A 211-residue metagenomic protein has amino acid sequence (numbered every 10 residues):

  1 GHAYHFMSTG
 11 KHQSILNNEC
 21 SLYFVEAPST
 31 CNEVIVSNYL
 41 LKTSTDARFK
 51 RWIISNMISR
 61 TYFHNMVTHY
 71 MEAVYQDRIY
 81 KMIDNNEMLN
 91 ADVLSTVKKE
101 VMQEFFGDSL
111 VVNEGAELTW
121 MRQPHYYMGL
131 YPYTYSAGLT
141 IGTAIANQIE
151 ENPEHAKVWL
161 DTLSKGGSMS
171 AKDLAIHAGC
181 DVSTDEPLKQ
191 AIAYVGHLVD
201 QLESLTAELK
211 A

Functional and structural regions predicted by a protein language model:
G1-Q13: Catalytic Zn2+-binding segment of zinc metalloproteases
Y4-F6, C31-I35, K42, M66-H69 (+2 more regions): C-terminal, non-catalytic "cap/extension" segments appended to globular domains
H12-L22, S55-R60, Y80-M82, R122-Q123: Short beta-alpha connecting loops at secondary-structure transitions that line or flank enzyme active sites
H12-N18, L41-I54, N152-W159: Short, glycine/acidic-rich hinge or "gate" loops at secondary-structure transitions that mediate conformational
E19-F49, I58-R60, H64, G138: Post-HExxH zinc-binding segment in Zn-dependent metallohydrolases
I53-I54, S59-Y70, R78: Long, K/E/R/D-enriched contiguous segments that form extended
